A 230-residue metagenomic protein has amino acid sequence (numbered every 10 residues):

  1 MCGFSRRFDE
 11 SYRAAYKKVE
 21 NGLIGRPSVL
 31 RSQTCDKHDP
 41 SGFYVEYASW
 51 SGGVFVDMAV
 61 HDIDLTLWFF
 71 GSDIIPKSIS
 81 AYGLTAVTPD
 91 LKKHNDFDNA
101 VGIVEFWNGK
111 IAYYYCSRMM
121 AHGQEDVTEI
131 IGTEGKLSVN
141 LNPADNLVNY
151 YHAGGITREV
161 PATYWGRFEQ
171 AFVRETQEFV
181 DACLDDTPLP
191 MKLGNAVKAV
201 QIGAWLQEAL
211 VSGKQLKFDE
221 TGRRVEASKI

Functional and structural regions predicted by a protein language model:
M1, R6-H94, G213: Predominantly a Rossmann-like dinucleotide-binding segment in NAD(P)-dependent oxidoreductases
C2, V160-Y164, A182-A199: Glycine- and charged-residue-rich phosphate/anionic-cofactor binding loop of Rossmann-like
R7, M119, K198: Glycine-/small-residue-rich active-site loops that bind phosphorylated ligands and cofactors
P27, I79, V160, P190-K192 (+1 more regions): Short, hydrophobic secondary-structure boundary micro-motifs
R31-Q33, K136-T157: Mobile, glycine-enriched helix-loop/loop "lid" segments at the mouths of ligand-binding/catalytic clefts that gate
D64-D145, V173-L189, A204-L206, D219-I230: Contiguous beta-strand/loop segments that form the cofactor/metal-binding neighborhood of enzyme cores
R167-A171: A generic short alpha-helical patch detector that favors 3-5-residue windows in or near N-terminal regions
I202-S212: Short arginine-rich
